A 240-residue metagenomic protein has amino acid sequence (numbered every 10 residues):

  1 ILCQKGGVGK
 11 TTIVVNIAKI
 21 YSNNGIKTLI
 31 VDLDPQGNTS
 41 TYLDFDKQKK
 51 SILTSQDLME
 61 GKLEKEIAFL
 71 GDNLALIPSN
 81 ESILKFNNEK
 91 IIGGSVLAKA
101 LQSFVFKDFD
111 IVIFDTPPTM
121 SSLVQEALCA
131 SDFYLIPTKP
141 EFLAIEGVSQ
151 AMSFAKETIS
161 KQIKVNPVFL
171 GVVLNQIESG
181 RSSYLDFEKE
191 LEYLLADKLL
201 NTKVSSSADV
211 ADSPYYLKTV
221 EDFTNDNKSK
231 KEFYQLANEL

Functional and structural regions predicted by a protein language model:
I1-L240: P-loop NTP-binding core
